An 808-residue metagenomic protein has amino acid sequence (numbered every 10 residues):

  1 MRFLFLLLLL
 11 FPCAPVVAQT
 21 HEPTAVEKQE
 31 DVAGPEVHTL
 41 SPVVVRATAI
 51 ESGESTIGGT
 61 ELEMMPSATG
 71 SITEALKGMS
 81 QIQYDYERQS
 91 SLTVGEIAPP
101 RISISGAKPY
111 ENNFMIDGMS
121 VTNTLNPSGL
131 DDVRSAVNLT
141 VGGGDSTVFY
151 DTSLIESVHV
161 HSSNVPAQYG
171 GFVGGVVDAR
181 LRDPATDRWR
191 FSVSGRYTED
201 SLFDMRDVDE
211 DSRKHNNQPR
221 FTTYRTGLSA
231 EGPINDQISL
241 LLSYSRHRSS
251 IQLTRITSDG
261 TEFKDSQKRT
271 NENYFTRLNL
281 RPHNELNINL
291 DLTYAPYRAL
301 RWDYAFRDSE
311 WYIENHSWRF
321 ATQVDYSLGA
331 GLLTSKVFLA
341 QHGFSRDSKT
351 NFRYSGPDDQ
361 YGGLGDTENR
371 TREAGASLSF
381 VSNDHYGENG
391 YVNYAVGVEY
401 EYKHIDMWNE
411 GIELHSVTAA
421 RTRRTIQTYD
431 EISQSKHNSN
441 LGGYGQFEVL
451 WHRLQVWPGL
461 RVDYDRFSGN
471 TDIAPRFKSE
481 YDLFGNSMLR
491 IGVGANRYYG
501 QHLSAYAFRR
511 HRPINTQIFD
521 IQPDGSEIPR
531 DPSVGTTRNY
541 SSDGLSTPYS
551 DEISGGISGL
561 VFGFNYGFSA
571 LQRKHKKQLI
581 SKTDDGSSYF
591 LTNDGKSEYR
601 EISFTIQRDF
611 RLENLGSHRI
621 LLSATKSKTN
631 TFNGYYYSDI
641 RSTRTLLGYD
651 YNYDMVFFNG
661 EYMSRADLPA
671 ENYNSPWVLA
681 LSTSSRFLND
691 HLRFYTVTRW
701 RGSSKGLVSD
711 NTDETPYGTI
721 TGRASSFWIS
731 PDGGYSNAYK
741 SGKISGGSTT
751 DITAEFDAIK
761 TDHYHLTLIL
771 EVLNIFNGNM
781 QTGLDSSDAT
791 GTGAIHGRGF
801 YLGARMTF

Functional and structural regions predicted by a protein language model:
V26-V32, A49-P166, V176, R180 (+1 more regions): Periplasmic N-terminal accessory/gating domains of Gram-negative outer-membrane beta-barrel systems
T122-T124, H691, R699-T721, I744-F808: C-terminal beta-signal and adjacent terminal beta-strands/loops of Gram-negative outer-membrane beta-barrel proteins
N164, G195-S201, R246-S250, L292-R298 (+14 more regions): Transmembrane beta-strands of outer-membrane beta-barrel pores
W189-R190, N216-R298, Y312-L332, E388-V392 (+2 more regions): Transmembrane beta-barrel wall of Gram-negative outer-membrane proteins
Q237-T257, N271-R281, E285-R307, F338 (+2 more regions): Surface-exposed extracellular loop regions of Gram-negative outer-membrane beta-barrel proteins
N284, L292-Y444, T583-T605: Replace "related TpsB outer-membrane translocases also match" with "some related outer-membrane beta-barrels such as
Y391, I432-V561, S569-Q572: Structural signature of Gram-negative outer-membrane beta-barrels, strongest in the C-terminal barrel of TonB-dependent
L450-Q455, G567-K577, T583-T712, R805: Gram-negative outer-membrane beta-barrel transporters
